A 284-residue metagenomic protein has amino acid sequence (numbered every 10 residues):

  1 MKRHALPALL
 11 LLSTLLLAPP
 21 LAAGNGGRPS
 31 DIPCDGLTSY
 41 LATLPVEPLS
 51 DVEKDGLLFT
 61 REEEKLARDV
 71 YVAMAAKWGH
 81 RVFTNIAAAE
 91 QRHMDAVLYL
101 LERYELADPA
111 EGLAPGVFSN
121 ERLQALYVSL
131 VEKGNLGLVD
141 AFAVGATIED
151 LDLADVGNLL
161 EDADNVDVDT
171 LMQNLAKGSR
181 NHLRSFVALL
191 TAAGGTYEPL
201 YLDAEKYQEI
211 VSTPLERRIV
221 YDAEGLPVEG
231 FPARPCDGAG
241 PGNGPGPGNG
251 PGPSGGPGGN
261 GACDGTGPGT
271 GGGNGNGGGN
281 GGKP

Functional and structural regions predicted by a protein language model:
M1, S13-T14, A146: Intrinsic low-complexity/disordered segments
M1-A8: Bacterial N-terminal signal peptides that target proteins for export
L9-A18: Bacterial N-terminal signal peptides
P19-A23: Sec/Tat signal peptide C-region and signal peptidase I cleavage site
G27-P232: All-alpha RGS (Regulator of G-protein Signaling) helical domain and cognate RGS-like helical scaffolds
P33-D35, P235-D237, A262-D264: Sequence contexts marking disulfide-bonded cysteines in secreted/extracellular proteins
L160, A239-P241, P247-P284: Intrinsically disordered, low-complexity segments
